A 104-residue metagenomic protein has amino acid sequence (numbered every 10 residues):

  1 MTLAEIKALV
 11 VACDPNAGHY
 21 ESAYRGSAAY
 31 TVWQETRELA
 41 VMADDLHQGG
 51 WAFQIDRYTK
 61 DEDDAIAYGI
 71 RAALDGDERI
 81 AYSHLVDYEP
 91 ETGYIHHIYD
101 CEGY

Functional and structural regions predicted by a protein language model:
M1-D45, K60-E62, E91: Small/polar-rich, solvent-exposed N-terminal microdomains that initiate assembly or binding
T2, D14, T31, R57 (+3 more regions): Functionally constrained cores in energy, signaling, and assembly domains
I6-A12, A67-L74: Short amphipathic alpha-helices in soluble, non-transmembrane regions that often serve as interface/regulatory elements
A40-G50, I55, R71, R79: A contiguous, well-structured "functional interface" segment within a domain
H47-D61, Y94-Y104: Oligomerization/assembly interface segments of phage tail-like spikes and tubes
Y68-Y104: Acidic-leaning, charged glycine-interspersed low-complexity segments
